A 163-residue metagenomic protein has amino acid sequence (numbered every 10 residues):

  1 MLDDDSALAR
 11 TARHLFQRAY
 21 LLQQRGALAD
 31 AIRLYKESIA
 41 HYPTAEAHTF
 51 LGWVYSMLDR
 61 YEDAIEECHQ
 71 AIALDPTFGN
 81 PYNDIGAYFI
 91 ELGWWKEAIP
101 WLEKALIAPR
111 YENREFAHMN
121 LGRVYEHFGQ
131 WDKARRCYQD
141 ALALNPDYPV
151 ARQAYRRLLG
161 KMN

Functional and structural regions predicted by a protein language model:
M1-H14, E37, A108-N113: TPR-adjacent "capping" and linker segments in tetratricopeptide-repeat scaffold/adaptor proteins
S6, E37-A40, H69-A73, E103-I107 (+1 more regions): Conserved structural position within tetratricopeptide repeats
L8-E46, F50, M57: Alpha-helical segment of the N-proximal tetratricopeptide repeat
H14, A47-H48, P81, A117 (+1 more regions): TPR alpha-solenoid repeat register
Q24-L34, L58-Q70, L92-I107, F116 (+2 more regions): Structural signature of tandem alpha-helical TPR/SEL1-like repeats, specifically the intra-repeat loop/turn
Y42-P43, P76, R110-E112, P146: Short coil turns that delineate tetratricopeptide repeat
